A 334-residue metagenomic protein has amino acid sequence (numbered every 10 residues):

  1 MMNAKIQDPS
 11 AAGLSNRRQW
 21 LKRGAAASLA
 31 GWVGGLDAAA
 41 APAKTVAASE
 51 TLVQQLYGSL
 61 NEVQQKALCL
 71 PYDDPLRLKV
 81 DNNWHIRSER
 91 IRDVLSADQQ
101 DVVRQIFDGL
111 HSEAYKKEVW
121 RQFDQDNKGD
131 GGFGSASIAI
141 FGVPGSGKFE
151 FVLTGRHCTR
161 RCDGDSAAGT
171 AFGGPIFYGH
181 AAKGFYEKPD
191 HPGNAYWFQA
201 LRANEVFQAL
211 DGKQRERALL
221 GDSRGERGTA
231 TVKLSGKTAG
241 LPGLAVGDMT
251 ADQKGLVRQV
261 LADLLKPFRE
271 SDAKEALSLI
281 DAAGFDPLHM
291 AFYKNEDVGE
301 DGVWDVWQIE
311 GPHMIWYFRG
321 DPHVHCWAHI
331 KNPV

Functional and structural regions predicted by a protein language model:
M1-Q19, R23-V33: N-terminal secretory signal peptides
G35-A43: Bacterial Sec-dependent signal peptides at the C-terminal "C-region" and cleavage site
P42-E62, K66-S112, K116-Y196, A200-L210 (+1 more regions): A cross-kingdom marker for long, charged
